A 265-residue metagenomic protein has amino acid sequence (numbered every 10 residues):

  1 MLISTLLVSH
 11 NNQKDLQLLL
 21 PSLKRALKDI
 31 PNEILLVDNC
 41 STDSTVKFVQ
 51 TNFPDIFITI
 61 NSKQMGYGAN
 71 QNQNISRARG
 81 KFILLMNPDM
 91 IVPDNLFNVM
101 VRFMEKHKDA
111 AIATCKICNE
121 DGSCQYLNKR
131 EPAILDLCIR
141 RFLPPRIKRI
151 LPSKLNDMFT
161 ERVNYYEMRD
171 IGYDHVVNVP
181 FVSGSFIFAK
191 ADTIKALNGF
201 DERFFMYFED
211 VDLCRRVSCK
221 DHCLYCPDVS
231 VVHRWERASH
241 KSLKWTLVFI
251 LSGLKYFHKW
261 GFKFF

Functional and structural regions predicted by a protein language model:
N12-L27: Short, well-formed alpha-helical segments that are part of the catalytic scaffolds of diverse glycosyltransferases
S22, D38-K47, K63: A conserved acidic beta->alpha catalytic loop
I60-A78: Glycine-rich, basic loop-to-helix element that forms the pyrophosphate-binding segment of sugar-nucleotide handling
I83: Short aromatic/hydrophobic "clamp" motif used to bind/position activated sugar donors
I91-L127: Conserved donor NDP-sugar-binding/catalytic core segment of glycosyltransferases
P132-V179: Short, flexible, basic/aromatic active-site loop/helix in glycosyltransferases
I171-S230: A short, conserved alpha-helix in the catalytic core of glycosyltransferases
V211-F265: Active-site-adjacent helix/loop segment of glycosyltransferases that harbors family-specific signature motifs
